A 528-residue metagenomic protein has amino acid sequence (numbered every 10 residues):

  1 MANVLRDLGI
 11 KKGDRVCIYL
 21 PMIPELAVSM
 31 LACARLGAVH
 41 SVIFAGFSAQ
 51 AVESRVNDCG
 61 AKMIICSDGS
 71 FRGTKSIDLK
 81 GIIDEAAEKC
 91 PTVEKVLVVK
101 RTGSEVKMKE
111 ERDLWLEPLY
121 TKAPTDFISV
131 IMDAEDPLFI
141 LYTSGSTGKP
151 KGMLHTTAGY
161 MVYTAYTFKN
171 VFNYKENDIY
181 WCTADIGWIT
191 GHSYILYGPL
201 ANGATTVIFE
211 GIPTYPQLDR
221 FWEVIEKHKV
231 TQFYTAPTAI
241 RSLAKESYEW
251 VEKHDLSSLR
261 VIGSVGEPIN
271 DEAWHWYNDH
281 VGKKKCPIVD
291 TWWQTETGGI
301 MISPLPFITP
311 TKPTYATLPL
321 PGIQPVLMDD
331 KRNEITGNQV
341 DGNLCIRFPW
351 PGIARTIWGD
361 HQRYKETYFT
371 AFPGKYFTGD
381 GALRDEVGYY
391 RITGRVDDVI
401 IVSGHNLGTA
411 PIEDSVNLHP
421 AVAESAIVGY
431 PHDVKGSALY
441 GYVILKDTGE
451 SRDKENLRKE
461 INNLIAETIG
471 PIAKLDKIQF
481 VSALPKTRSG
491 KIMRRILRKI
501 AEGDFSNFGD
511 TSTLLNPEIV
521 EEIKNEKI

Functional and structural regions predicted by a protein language model:
N3, D7-L8, L31, R35-P118 (+1 more regions): Structural core segment of the AMP-binding/adenylate-forming
N3, R15, P21-A49, C59-I64 (+3 more regions): A short helix-loop-beta submotif of the ANL/AMP-binding
L20-P21, S41-N57, G69-D78, G159 (+3 more regions): ATP-dependent adenylate-forming carboxylate-activation enzymes
I43-G69, I83, E226, F233 (+10 more regions): AMP-binding/adenylate-forming catalytic core of the ANL superfamily
V96-V98, S104, K109-Y142, K149 (+3 more regions): Conserved pre-ATP/AMP-binding loop-to-beta segment of ANL
M161-I179, I189-Q232, K245-Y248: Conserved AMP-binding/adenylation subdomain of ANL enzymes
A201-A204, T231-T235, A244-P313, Q324: Gly/Ser/Thr-rich phosphate-binding loop
L318-G322, N333-Y368, L407-T409, F505: Conserved ATP/PPi-binding loop(s) of AMP-dependent carboxylate-activating enzymes
